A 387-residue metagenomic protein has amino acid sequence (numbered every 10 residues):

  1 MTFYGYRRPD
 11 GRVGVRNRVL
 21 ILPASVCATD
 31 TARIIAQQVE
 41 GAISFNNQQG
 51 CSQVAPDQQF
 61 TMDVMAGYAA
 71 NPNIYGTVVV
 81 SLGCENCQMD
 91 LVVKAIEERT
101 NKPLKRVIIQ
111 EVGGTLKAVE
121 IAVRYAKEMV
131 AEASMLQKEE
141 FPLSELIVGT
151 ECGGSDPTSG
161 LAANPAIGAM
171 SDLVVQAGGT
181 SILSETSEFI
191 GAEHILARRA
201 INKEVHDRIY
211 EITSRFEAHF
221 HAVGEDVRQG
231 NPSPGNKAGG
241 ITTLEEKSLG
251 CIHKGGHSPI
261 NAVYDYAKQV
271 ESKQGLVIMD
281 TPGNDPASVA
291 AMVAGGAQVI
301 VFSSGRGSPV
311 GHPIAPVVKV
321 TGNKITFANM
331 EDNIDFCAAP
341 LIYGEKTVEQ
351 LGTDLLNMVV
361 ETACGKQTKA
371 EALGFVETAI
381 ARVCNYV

Functional and structural regions predicted by a protein language model:
M1-E151, S155-V299, S303-V387: Metallocofactor- and cofactor-centric catalytic cores in central/energy metabolism, strongly enriched
